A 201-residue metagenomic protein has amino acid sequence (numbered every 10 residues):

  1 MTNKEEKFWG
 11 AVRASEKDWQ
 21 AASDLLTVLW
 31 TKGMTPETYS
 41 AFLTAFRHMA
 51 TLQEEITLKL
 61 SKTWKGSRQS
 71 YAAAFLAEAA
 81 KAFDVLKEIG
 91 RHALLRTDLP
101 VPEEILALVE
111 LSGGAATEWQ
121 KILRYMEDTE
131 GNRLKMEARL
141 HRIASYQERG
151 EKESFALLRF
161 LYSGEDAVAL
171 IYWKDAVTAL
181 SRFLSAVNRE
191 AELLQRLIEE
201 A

Functional and structural regions predicted by a protein language model:
M1-A201: Cytosolic, long alpha-helical scaffolding segments
